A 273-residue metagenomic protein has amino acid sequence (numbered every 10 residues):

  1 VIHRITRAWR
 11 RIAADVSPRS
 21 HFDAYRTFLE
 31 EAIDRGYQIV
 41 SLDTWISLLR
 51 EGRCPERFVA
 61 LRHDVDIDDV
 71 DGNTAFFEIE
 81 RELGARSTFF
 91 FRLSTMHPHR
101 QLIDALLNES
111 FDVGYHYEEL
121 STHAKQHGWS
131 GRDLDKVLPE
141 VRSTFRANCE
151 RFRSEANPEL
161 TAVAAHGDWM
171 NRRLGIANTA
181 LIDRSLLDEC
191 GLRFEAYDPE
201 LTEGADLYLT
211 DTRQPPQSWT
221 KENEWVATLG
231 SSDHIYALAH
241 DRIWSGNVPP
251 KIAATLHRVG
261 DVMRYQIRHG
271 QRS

Functional and structural regions predicted by a protein language model:
V1-R62, V70-T88, T95-S110, L120 (+1 more regions): Terminal accessory/targeting
I67: Extracellular glycan-modifying ectodomains
